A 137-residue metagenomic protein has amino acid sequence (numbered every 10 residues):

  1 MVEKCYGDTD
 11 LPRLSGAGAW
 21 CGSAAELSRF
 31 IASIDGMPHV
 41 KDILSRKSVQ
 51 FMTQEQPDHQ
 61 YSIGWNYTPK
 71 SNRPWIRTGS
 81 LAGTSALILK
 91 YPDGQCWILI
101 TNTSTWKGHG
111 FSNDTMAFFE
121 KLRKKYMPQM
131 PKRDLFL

Functional and structural regions predicted by a protein language model:
V2-L137: Catalytic loop of the DD-peptidase/beta-lactamase superfamily, centered on the K-T-G motif and neighboring
